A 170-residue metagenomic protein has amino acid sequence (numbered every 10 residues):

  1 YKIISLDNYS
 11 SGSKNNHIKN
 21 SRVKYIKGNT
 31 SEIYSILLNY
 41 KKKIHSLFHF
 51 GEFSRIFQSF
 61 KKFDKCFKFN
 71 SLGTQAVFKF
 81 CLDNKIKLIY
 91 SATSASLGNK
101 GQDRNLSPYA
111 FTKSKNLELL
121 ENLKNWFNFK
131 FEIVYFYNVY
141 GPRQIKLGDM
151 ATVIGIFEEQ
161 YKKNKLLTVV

Functional and structural regions predicted by a protein language model:
Y1-Y137, Y161: N-terminal Rossmann-like NAD(P)+-binding domain of SDR-like oxidoreductases, especially those catalyzing
S59, F131, Y135-K146, V153-V170: A conserved pocket-lining segment of Rossmann-fold NAD(P)-dependent short-chain dehydrogenase/reductase
Y109, A151-I154: Short, structured helix-loop boundary elements
